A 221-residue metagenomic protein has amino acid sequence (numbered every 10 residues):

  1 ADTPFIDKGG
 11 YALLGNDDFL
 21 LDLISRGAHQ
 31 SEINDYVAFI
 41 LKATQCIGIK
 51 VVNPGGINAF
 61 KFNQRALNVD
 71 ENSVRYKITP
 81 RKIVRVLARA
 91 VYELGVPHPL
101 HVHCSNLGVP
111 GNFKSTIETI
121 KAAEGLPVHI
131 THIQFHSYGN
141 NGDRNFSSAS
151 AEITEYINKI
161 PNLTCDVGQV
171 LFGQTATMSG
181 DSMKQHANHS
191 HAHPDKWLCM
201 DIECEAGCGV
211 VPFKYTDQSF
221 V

Functional and structural regions predicted by a protein language model:
A1-P4: Metal-associated gating/positioning segment near the N- to mid-region
I6, V96-H98, N162-L163: Short glycine/serine/threonine/alanine-rich loop segments
I6-D7, Q45: A generic structural motif
K8, H103: Conserved, mostly hydrophobic/aromatic
G9-N34, R75-K77: Active-site mouth loops of central-metabolism enzymes
H29-A90, N106-I117, A123-V221: Active-site neighborhoods of metal-dependent hydrolases
E93-H101, P127-V128: Short, surface-exposed connector motifs at secondary-structure boundaries
